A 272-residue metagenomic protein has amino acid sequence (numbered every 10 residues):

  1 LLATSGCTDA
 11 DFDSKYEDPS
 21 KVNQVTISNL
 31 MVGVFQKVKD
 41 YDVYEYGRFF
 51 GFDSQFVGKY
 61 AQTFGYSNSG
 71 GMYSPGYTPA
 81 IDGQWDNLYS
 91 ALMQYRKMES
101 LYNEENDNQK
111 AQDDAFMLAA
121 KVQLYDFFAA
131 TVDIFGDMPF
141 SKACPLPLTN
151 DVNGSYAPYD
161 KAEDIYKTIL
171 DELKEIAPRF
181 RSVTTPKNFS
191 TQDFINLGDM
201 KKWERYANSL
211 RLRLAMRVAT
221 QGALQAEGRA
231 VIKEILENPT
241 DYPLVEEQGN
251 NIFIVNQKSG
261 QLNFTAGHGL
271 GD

Functional and structural regions predicted by a protein language model:
C7-K59, G65, P79, D86 (+3 more regions): Membrane-proximal, proline-rich intrinsically disordered regions
V25, K233, E237-D272: Extended ligand-binding clefts on enzyme/binding-domain cores
F64-S141, L146-N188: Conserved, well-structured interaction surfaces
Y166, L197-A207: Aromatic-lined, polymer-binding surfaces characteristic of secreted/periplasmic polysaccharide-degrading enzymes
V218-G228: Inter-helical turn/loop segments and adjacent helix faces that build the functional surface of alpha-helical bundle
